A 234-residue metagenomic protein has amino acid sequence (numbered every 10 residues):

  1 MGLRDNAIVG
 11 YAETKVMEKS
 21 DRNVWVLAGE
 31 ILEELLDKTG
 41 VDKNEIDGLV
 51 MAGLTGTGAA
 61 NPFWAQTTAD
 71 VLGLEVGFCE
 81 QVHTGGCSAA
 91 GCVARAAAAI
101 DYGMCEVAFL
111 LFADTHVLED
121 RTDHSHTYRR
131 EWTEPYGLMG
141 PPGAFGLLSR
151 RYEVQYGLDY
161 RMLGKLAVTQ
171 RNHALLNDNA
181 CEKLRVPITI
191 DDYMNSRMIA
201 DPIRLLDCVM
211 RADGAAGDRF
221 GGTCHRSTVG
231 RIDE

Functional and structural regions predicted by a protein language model:
L3-N6, D47, M104-V107: Loop/turn elements at helix/coil->beta-strand transitions in domains of secreted/extracellular proteins
R4-S20: Generic N-terminal amphipathic, Lys/Arg-enriched alpha-helix
V9, D42-I46: N-terminal alpha-helical transmembrane segments of multi-pass membrane transport and channel/translocase proteins
K15-L27, A52-G56: A short N-terminal beta->alpha junction/helix N-cap motif
D21-T39, L72: Short catalytic helix/loop segments, enriched in acidic residues and glycine and frequently bearing histidine
V41-K43, A59-W64, L74-E234: Acyl-thioester C-C bond-transforming condensing/cleaving domain
G48-T55, H83: Short glycine-rich or small-residue beta-strand-to-loop segments that form or flank ligand, phosphate, metal/Fe-S
Q66, D70: Active-site phosphate/pyrophosphate- and oxyanion-stabilizing loops and adjacent acidic/basic residues in soluble
